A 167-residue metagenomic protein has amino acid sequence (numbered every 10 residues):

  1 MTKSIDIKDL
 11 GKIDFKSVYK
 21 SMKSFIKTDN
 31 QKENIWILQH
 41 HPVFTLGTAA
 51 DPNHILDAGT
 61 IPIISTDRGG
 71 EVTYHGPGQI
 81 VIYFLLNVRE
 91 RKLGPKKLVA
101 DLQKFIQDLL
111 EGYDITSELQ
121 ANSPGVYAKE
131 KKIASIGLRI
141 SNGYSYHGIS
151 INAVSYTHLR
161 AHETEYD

Functional and structural regions predicted by a protein language model:
M1-A128, K132-I133: N-terminal lobe of the biotin/lipoate ligase/transferase fold
F44-T45, G143, L159: Short, acidic Gly/Pro/Ser/Thr-rich loop/turn segments
S117-S155: A contiguous pocket-lining binding segment that forms or flanks enzyme active sites
H158-A161, E165-D167: Single conserved hydrophobic/aromatic residue that forms the stacking wall/gate of nucleotide- or nucleobase-binding
